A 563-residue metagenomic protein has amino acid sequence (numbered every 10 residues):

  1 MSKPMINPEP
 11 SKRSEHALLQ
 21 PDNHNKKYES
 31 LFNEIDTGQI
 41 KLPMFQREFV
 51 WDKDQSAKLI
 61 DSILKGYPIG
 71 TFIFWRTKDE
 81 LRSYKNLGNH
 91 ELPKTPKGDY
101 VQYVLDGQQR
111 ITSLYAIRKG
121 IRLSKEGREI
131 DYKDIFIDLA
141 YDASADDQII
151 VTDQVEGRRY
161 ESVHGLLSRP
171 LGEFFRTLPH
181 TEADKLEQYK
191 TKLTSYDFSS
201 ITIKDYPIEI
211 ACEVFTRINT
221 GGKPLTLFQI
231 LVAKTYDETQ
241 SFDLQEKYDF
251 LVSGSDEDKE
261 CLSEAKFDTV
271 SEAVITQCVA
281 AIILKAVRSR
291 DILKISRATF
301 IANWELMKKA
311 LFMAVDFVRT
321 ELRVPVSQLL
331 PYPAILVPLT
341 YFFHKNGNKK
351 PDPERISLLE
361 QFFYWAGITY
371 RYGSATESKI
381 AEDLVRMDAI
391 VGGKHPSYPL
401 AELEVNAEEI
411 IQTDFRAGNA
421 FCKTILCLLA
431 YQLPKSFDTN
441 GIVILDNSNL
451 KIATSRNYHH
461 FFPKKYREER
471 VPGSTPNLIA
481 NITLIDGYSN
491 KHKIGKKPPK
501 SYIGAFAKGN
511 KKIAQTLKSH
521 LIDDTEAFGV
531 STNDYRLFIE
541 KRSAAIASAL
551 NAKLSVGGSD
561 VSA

Functional and structural regions predicted by a protein language model:
S2-A286, V326, L359-A366, Y370-R371 (+4 more regions): Basic- and aromatic-enriched surface patches that contact anionic nucleotides/nucleic acids
S2-L18, S263-I410: A cross-family structural signal marking well-folded subdomains
N25, K53-A57, Q108, D205-I208 (+13 more regions): Conserved structured core elements
Q39-Q46, K190-I203, E209-E213, G254-C261 (+4 more regions): Short amphipathic alpha-helical segments and their helix-coil junctions
A211-E213, R290-I292, K350-P351, Y370-S374 (+4 more regions): Short conserved micro-motifs at the rims of enzyme active sites and ligand-binding pockets
G367-Y458, Y466: Intrinsically disordered, low-complexity N-proximal targeting/linker segments that flank membranes
S448-N481, P498: Histidine-centered nuclease catalytic patch
L478-K508: Short Cys/His-centered divalent metal-binding micro-motifs
